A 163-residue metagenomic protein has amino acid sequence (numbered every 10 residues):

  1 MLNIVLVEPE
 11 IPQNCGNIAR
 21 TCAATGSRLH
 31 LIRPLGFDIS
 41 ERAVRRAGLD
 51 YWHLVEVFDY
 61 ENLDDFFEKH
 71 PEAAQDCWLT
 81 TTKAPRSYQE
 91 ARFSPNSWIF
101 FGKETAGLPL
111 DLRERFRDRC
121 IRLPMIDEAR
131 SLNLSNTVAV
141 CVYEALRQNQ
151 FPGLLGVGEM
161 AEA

Functional and structural regions predicted by a protein language model:
M1-A163: Post-transcriptional modification and biogenesis factors for structured RNAs of the translation apparatus
